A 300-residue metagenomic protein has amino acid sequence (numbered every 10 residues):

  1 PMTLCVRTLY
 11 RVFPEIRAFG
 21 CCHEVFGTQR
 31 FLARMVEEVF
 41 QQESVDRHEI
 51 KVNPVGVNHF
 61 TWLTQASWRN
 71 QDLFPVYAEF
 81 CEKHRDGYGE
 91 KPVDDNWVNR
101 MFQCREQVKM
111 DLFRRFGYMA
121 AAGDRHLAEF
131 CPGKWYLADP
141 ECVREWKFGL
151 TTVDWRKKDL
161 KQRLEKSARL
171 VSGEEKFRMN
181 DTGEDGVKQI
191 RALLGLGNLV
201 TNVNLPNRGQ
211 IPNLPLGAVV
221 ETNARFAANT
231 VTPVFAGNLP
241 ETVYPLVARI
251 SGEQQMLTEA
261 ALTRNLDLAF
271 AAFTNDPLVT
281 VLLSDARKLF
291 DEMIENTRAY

Functional and structural regions predicted by a protein language model:
P1-A66: Internal, well-ordered domain-core segments that constitute the primary functional module of diverse proteins
E37-Y300: Long, compositionally biased stretches enriched for glycine and/or charged residues
